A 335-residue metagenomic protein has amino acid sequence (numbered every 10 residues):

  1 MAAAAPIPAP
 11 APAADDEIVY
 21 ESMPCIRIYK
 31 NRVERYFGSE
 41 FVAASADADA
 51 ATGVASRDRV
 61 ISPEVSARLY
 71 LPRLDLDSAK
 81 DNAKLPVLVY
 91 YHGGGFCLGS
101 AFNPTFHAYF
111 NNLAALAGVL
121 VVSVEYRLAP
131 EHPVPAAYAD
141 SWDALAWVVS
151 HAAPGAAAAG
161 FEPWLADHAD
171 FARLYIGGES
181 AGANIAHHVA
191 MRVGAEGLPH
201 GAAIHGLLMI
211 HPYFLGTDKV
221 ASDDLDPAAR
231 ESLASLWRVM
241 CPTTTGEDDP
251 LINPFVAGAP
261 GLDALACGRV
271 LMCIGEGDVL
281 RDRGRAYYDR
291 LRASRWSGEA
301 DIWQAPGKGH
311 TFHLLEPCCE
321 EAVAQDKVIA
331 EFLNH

Functional and structural regions predicted by a protein language model:
A2-H335: Alpha/beta-hydrolase superfamily serine-hydrolase fold, recognizing
